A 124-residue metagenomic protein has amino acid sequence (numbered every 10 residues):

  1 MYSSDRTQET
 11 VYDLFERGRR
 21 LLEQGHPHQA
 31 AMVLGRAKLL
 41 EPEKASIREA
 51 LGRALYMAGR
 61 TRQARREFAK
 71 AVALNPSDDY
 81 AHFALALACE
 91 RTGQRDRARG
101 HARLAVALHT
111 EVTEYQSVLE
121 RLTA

Functional and structural regions predicted by a protein language model:
D5, G35-L39, A69-A73, V106-A107: Conserved structural position within tetratricopeptide repeats
V11, A45-S46, D79-Y80, T113-E114: Helix-start (N-cap) detector for alpha-helical repeat units in TPR-like alpha-solenoids, especially tetratricopeptide
E23-Q24, M57, R91, R121-A124: Register position in tetratricopeptide repeats
